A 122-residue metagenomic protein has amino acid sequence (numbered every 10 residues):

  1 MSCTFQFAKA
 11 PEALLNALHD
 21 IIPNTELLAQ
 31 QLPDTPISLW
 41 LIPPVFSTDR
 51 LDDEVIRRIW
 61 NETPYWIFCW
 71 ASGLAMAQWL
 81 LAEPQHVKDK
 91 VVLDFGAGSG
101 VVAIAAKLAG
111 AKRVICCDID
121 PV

Functional and structural regions predicted by a protein language model:
M1-T48: N-terminal auxiliary segments of SAM/dcSAM-dependent transferases
C3, C69, C116-C117: Generic recognition of cysteine residues
L15-A17, D52, F95-A97: Domain-scale activation on soluble regions of proteins
S47-L51, A103-A105: Short acidic/His/Gly/Ser-rich catalytic and metal-binding motifs that mark active-site loops of diverse hydrolases
D53-E62: Glycine/charged-rich beta-loop-alpha catalytic/anionic-binding loops adjacent to active sites
T63-L81: Conserved SAM-binding loop and adjacent beta-strand
Q78-V122: Conserved SAM/SAH cofactor-binding pocket of Class I
